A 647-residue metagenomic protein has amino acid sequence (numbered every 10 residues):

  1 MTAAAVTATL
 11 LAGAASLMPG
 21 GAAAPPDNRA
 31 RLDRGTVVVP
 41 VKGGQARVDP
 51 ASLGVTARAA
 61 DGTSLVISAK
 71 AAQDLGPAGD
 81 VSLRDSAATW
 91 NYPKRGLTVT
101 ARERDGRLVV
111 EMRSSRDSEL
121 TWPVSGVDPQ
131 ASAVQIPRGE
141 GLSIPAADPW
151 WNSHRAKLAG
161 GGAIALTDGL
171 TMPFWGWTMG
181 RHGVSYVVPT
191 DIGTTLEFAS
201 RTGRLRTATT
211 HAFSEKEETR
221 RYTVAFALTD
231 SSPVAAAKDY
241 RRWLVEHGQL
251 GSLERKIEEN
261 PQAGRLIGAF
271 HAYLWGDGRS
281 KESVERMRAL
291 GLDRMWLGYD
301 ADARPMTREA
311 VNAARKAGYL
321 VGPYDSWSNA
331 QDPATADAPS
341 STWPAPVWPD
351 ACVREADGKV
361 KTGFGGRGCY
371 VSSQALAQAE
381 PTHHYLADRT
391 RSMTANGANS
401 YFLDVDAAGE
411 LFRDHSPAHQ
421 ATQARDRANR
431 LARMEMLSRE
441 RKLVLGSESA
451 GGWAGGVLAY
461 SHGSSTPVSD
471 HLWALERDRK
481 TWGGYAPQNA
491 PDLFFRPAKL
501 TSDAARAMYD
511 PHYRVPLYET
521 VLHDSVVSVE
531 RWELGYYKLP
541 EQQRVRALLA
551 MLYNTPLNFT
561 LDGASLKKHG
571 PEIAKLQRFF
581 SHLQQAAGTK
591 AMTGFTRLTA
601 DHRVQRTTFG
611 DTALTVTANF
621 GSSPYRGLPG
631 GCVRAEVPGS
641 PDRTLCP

Functional and structural regions predicted by a protein language model:
M1, P123, P137, P145 (+2 more regions): Short, solvent-exposed coil/turn linker segments
M1-A24: Secretory targeting and sorting signals
A8-T9, A15-S16, A30, V515 (+2 more regions): Intrinsic-disorder/low-complexity peptide segments enriched for small residues
G21-P26, A30, V37, Y518 (+1 more regions): Composition-driven, intrinsically disordered low-complexity tracts enriched in small residues
D27-P333, N399-S400, V444-L445, S565 (+3 more regions): Carbohydrate-recognition beta-sandwich/jelly-roll modules in extracellular/periplasmic carbohydrate-active proteins
V39-K42, V48-A51, A57-A59, P189-G193 (+7 more regions): Active-site-proximal substrate-binding groove within the catalytic cores of carbohydrate-active enzymes
L266-G276, L292-A303, G363-L386, L411-D426 (+1 more regions): The substrate-binding groove and active-site-proximal loops of carbohydrate-active enzymes, especially glycoside
P323-S392, K480-A486, A490: Active-site-adjacent "subsite" loops/lids of carbohydrate-active enzymes
